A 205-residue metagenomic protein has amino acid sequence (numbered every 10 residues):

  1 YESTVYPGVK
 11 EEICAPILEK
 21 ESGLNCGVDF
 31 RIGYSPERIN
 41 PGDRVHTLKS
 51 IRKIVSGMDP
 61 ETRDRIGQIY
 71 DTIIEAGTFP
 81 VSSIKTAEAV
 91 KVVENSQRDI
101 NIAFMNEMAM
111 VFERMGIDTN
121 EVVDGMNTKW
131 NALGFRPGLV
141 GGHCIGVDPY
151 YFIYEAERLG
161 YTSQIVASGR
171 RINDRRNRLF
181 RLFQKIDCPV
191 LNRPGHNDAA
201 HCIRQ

Functional and structural regions predicted by a protein language model:
Y1-Q205: Structural/interface elements that position substrates and couple domains in central-metabolism enzymes
